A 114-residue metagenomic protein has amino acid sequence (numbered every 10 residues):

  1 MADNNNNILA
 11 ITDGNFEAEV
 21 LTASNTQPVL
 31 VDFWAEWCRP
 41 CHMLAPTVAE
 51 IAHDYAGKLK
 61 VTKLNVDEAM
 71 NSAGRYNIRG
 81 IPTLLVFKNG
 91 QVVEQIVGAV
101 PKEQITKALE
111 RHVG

Functional and structural regions predicted by a protein language model:
M1-K60, E68-T83, K88-G114: Proteins that catalyze or organize thiol-disulfide redox chemistry and the adjacent proteostasis machinery handling
K63: Conserved residues in the N-terminal Rossmann fold of short-chain dehydrogenase/reductase
